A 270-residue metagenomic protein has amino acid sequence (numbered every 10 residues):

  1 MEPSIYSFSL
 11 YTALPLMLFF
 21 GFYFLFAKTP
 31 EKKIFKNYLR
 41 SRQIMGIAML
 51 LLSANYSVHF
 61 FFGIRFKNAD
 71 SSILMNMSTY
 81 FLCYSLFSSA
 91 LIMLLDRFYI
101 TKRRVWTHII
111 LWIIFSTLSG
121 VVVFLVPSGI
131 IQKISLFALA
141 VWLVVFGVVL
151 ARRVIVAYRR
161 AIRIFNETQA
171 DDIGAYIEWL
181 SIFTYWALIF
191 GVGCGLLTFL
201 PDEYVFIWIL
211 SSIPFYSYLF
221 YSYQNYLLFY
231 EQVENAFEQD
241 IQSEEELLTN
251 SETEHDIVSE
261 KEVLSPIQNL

Functional and structural regions predicted by a protein language model:
M1-T117: N-terminal low-complexity or simple alpha-helical regulatory segments that function as activation/interaction modules
E2-A13, S119-V156, L197-I207: Extracellular-loop-to-transmembrane junctions of the mid-late helices
L10, L14-M17, R42-L52, I109-W112 (+6 more regions): Residues within membrane-spanning alpha-helices of integral membrane proteins, especially the hydrophobic core/packing
M17-F26, C83, F146-I162: Membrane-water interface of transmembrane alpha-helices
A27-P30, S57-N68, S119-I131, G191-P201: Juxtamembrane "helix-exit" motif on the non-cytosolic side of transmembrane helices
L94-V121, L136-L143, T168-A187: The cytoplasmic-loop to transmembrane-helix boundary for the fourth helix
I182-E238: Interfacial "cap-and-anchor" motif at the non-cytosolic start of specific transmembrane alpha-helices
Y223-L270: Membrane-proximal linker segments that couple transmembrane helices to downstream signaling/catalytic modules
